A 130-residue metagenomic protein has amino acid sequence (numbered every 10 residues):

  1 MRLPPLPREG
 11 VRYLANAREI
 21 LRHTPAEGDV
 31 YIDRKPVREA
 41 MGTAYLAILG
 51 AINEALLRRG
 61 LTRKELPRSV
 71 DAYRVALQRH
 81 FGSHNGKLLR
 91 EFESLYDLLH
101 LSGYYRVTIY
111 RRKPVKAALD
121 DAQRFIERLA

Functional and structural regions predicted by a protein language model:
M1-K35: Charged alpha-helical initiation segments
R12-H23, G50, A118-D121, F125: Amphipathic, well-ordered alpha-helical segments in soluble domains
R34-E39, K113-K116: Short, charged, amphipathic alpha-helical segments
V37-L61: Hydrophobic alpha-helical packing segments in soluble, helical-rich domains
L56-A130: Long, charged low-complexity segments
